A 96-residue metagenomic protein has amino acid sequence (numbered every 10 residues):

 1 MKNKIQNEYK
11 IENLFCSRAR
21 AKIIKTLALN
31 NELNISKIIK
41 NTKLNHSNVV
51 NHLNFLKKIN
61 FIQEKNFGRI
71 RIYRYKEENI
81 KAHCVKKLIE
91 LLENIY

Functional and structural regions predicted by a protein language model:
M1-K22: Short alpha-helical segments that sit at the start of domains
R18, N30-N34: Short capping segments at the starts of secondary-structure elements
K25, I35-S36: Residues within the helices of the helix-turn-helix
L29, R71-Y96: Conserved segment of winged-helix/HTH DNA-binding domains
K37-N41: A short acidic, leucine-rich amphipathic alpha-helix
S47: Key DNA-contact positions within bacterial/archaeal DNA-binding proteins
L53-N54: Short, hydrophobic-biased segments on the C-terminal half of alpha helices that form "recognition helices"
K57-G68, R74-K76: Beta-hairpin "wing" of winged helix-turn-helix
